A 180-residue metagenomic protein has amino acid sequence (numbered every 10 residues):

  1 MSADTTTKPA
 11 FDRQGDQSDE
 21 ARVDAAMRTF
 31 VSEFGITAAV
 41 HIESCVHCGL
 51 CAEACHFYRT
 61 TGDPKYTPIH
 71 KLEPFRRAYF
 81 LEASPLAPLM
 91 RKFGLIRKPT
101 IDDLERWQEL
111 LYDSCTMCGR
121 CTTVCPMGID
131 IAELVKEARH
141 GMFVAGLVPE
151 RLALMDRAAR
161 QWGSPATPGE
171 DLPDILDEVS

Functional and structural regions predicted by a protein language model:
M1-S2: N-terminal export/targeting leaders of redox proteins
T6-H47, F57-T61, K65-L86, R91: N-terminal cysteine/histidine-rich coordination modules
S32-I42, L72, R76-S180: Iron-sulfur-cluster electron-transfer modules
G49-E53: N-terminal glycine-rich anion-binding loops that anchor highly charged ligand groups
A54-C55, C125: Cysteine-centered loop/knuckle micro-motif
